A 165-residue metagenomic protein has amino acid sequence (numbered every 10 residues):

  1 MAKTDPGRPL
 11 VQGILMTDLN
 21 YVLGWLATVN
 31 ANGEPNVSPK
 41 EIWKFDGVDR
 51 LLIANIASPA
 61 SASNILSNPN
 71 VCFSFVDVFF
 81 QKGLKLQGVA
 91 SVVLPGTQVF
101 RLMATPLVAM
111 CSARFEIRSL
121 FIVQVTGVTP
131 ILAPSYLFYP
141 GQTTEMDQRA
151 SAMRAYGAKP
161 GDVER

Functional and structural regions predicted by a protein language model:
M1-R165: Binding-site signature for planar aromatic cofactors or substrates
